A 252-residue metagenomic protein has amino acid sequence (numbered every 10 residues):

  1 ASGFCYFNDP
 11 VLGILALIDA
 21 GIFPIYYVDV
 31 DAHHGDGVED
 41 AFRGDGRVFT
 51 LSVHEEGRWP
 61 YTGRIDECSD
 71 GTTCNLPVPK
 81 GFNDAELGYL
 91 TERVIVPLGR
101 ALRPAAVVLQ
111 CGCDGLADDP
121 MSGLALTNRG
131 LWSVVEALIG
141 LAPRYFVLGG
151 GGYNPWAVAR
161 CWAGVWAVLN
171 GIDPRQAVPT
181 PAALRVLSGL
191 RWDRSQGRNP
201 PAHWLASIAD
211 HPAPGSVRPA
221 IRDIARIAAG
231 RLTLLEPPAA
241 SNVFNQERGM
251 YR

Functional and structural regions predicted by a protein language model:
A1-R252: A general "terminal functional-core" signal
